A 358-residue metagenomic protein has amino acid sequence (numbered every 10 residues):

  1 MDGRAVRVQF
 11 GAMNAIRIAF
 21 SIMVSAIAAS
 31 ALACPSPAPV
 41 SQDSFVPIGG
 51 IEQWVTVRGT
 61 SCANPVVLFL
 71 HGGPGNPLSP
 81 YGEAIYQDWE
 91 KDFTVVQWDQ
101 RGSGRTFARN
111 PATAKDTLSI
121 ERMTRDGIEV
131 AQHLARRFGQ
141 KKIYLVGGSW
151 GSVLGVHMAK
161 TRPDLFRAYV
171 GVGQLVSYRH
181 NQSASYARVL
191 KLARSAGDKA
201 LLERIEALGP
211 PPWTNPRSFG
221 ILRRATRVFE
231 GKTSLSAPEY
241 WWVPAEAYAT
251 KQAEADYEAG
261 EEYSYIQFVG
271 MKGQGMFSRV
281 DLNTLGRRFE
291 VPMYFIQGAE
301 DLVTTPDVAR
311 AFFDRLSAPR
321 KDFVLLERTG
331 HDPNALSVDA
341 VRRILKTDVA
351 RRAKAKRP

Functional and structural regions predicted by a protein language model:
P77-Y86: The serine-hydrolase catalytic nucleophile loop
E90-A108: Conserved alpha/beta-hydrolase
R122-K142: Conserved acidic catalytic loop of the alpha/beta-hydrolase fold
V153, D164-P212: A catalytic-pocket lid/entrance helix-loop region that shapes and gates access to the active site across common
L190-K191, A196-T284, V291: Alpha/beta-hydrolase
F289, F295-Q297, D301: Short beta-strand/loop motif that positions the catalytic acidic residue of the alpha/beta-hydrolase fold
L302-V308: Conserved alpha/beta-hydrolase "acid-adjacent" motif
T329-V338: Catalytic histidine-centered segment of alpha/beta-hydrolase-like enzymes
